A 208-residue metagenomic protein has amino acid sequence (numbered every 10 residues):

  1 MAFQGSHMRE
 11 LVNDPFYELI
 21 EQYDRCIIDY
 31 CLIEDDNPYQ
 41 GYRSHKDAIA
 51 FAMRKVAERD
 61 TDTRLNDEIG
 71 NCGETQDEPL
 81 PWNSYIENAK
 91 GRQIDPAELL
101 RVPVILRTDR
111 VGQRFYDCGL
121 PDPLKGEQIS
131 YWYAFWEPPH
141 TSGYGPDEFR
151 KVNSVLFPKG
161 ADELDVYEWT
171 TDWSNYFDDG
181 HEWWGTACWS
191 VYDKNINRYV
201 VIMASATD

Functional and structural regions predicted by a protein language model:
A2-P158: Extended, low-hydrophobicity segments enriched in charged/polar residues
S142-D208: Acidic, proline/glycine-rich low-complexity IDRs
